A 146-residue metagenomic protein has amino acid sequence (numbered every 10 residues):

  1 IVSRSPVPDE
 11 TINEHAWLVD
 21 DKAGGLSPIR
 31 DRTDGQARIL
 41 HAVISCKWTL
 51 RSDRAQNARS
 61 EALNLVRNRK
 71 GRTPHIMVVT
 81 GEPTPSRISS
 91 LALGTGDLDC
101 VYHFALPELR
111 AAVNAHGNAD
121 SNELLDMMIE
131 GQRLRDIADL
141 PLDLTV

Functional and structural regions predicted by a protein language model:
I1-V2, L40-C46, A58: Conserved catalytic cores of phosphodiester-cleaving nucleases, focusing on short active-site segments
V2-S5, A105-P107: Short loop/turn segments at strand-loop or loop-helix junctions that form parts of catalytic or ligand-binding pockets
S3-R4, I12-R38: Active-site-proximal segments of catalytic enzyme domains that coordinate small-molecule cofactors or metal ions
S5, W48-T49, G81: Histidine- and/or cysteine-centered catalytic micro-motif in compact active-site loops
D9-H15, T49-E61, R72, S86-S89: Active-site-adjacent loop/helix micro-motif of nuclease/hydrolase catalytic cores
I39-V43, K70-T73: Short, surface-exposed connector motifs at secondary-structure boundaries
L63-V66: A short, acidic, amphipathic alpha-helical segment used as a generic capping/interface helix at domain edges
N68-V146: C-terminal tail/extension regions appended to the core domain(s) of diverse proteins
